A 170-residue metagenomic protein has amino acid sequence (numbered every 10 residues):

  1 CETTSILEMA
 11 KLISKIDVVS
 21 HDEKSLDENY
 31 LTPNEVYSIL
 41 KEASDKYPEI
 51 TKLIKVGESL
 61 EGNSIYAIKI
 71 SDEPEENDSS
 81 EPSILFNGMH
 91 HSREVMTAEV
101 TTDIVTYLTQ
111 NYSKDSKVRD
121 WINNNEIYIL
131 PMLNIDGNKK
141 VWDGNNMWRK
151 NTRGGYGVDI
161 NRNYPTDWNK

Functional and structural regions predicted by a protein language model:
C1-V36: Intrinsic-disorder/low-complexity accessory segments
E2-T4, I54, L130: General small-molecule cofactor/ligand-binding pocket signal
L7, G57, S71, P131-L133 (+1 more regions): Residues at the C-termini of beta-strands that transition into short coil/loop
E8, E35-I39, K117, D159: Exposed alpha-helical structural elements
L12-K15, E61-A67, N138-W142: Short, solvent-exposed polar/charged micro-motifs at secondary-structure junctions
E28-I84, W148-K150: Soluble metallo-hydrolase cores and metallopeptidase-like ectodomains found primarily in the secretory/periplasmic
D78-N87, V95-K170: Active-site/substrate-binding loop(s) of hydrolase catalytic cores
